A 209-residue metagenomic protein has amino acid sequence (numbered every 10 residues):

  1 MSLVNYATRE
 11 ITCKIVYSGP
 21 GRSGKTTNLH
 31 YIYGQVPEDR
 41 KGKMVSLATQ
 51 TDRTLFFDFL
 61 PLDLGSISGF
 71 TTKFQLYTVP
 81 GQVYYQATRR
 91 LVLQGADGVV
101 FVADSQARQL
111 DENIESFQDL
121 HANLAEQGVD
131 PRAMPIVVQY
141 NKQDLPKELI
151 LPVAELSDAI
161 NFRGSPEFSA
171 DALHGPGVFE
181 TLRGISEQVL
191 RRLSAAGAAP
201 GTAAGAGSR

Functional and structural regions predicted by a protein language model:
S2-T49: Conserved G1/Walker A P-loop phosphate-binding module
T8, D52-L55, G65-F70, R90-G95 (+2 more regions): Conserved catalytic network of the ASCE P-loop NTPase/AAA+ motor domain
R22, Q82-V83, Q106-R108, K142-P146 (+1 more regions): Conserved nucleotide-binding/hydrolysis micro-motifs of P-loop NTPases
V45-Y84: Switch I (G2) and immediately adjacent beta-strands of P-loop GTPase domains
Y85-R108: Inter-motif core of Ras-like GTPase G domains
G98, S105-R163: Conserved C-terminal guanine-recognition region of P-loop GTPase G domains, centered on the G4
D144-A198: Canonical P-loop GTPase G-domain recognition
